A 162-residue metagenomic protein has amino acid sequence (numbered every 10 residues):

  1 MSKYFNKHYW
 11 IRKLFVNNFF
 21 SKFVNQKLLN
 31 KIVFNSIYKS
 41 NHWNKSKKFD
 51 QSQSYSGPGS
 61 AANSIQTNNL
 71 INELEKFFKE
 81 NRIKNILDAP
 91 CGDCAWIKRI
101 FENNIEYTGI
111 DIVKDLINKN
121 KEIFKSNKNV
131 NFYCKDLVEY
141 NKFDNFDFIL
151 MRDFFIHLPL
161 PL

Functional and structural regions predicted by a protein language model:
S2-V138: Conserved N-terminal segment of class I S-adenosyl-L-methionine
E139-D144: Short conserved loop adjoining the S-adenosyl-L-methionine
L150: A conserved beta-strand element that flanks and buttresses the S-adenosyl-L-methionine
F154: Hydrophobic adenine-recognition pocket in adenosine-nucleotide-binding enzymes
H157-L162: A short, conserved alpha-helix within the catalytic core of class I
